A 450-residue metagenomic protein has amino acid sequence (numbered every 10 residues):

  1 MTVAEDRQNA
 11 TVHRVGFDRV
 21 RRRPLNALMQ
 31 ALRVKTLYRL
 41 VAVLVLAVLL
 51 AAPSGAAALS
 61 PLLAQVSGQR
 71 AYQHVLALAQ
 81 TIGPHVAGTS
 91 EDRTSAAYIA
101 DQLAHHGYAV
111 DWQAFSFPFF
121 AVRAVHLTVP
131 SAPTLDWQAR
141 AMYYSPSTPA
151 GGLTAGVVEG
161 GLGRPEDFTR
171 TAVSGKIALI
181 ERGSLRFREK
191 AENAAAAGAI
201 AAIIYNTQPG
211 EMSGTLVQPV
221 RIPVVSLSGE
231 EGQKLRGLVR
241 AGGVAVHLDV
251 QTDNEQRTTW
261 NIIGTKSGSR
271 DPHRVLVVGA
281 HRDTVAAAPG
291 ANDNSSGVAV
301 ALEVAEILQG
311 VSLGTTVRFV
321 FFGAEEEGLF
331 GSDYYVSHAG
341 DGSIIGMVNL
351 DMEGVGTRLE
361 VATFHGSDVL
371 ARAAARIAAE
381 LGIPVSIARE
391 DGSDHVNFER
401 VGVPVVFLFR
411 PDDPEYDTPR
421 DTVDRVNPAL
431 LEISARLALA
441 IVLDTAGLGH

Functional and structural regions predicted by a protein language model:
V41-A51: Bacterial N-terminal signal peptides
L59-Q65, Q80-R93, E159, L179-L185 (+8 more regions): Second-shell loop/turn segments in exported
P61-G68, Q73-I177, T252: Noncatalytic luminal/extracellular "stalk/propeptide" segments of secretory-pathway proteins
T89, W137-G229, L381-P384: Extracellular/luminal Protease-associated
L103, A202, I262, R274 (+2 more regions): Alpha-helical metal-binding/catalytic segments enriched in His/Glu/Asp
T134-D136, A286, S312-L313, F322-D413: Metal-dependent peptidase/peptidase-like ectodomains
Q138-T169, V217-A291, E306, G314-T316: Soluble metallo-hydrolase cores and metallopeptidase-like ectodomains found primarily in the secretory/periplasmic
P414-H450: His/Asp/Glu-rich mid-to-C-terminal helical/loop segments that flank catalytic regions of hydrolases
